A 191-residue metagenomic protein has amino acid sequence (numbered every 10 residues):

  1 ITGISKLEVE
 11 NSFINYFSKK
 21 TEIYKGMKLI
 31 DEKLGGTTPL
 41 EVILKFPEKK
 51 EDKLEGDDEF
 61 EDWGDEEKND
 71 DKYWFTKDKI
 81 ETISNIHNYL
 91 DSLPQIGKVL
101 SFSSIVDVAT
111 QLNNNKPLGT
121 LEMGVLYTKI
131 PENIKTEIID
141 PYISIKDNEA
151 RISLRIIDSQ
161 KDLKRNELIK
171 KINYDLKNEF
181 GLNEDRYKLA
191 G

Functional and structural regions predicted by a protein language model:
I1-G191: Extracytoplasmic
